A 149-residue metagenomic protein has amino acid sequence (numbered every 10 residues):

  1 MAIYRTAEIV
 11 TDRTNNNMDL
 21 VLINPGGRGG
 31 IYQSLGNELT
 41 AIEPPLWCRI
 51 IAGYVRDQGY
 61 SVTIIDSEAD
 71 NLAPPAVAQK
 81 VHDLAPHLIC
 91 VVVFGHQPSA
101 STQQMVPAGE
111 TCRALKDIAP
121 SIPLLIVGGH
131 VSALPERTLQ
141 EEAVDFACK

Functional and structural regions predicted by a protein language model:
M1, G26-G30, V91-H96: Short regulatory "switch" loops immediately downstream of catalytic or recognition motifs within protein catalytic
Y4, D12-N17: Intrinsic-disorder-associated, low-complexity terminal segments enriched in Asp/Asn/His/Tyr and depleted of Lys/Arg
T6-A7, S61: Low-complexity, intrinsically disordered short peptide segments enriched in small/polar/basic residues
E8-I9, I89: The two-metal-ion catalytic cores of nucleic-acid processing enzymes
M18-T40: Short glycine-rich His-centered loop
E43: Secreted/periplasmic proteins that engage bacterial cell-wall peptidoglycan
W47, I51-Y54, Q58, T63-K149: Glycine-rich beta-alpha loop elements in corrinoid/cobalamin-binding modules across cobalamin-dependent enzymes
